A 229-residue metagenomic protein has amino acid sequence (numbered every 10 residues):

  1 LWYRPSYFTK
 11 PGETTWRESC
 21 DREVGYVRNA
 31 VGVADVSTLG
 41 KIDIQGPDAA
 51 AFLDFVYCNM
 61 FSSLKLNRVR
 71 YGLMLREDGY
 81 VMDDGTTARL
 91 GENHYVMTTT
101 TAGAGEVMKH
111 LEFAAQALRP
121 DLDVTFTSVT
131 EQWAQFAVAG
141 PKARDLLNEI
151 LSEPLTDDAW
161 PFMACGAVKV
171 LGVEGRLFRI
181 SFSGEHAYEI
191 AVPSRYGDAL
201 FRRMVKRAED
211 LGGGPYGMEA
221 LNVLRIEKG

Functional and structural regions predicted by a protein language model:
W2-G229: Glycine/proline-enriched, intrinsically flexible loops and inter-domain linkers
